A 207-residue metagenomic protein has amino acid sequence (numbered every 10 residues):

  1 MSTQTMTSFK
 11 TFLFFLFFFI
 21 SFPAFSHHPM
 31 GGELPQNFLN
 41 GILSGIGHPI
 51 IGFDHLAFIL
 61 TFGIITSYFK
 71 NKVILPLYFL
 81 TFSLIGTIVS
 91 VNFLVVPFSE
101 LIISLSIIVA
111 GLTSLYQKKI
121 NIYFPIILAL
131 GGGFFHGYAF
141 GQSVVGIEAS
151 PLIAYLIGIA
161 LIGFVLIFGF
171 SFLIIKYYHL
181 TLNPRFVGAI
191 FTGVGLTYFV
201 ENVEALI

Functional and structural regions predicted by a protein language model:
S2-I50, D54, V203-I207: Histidine-/acidic- and/or cysteine-rich, low-complexity loops and terminal segments associated with membrane
S26, G52-H55, I108, F134-H136 (+1 more regions): Divalent metal-coordination and catalytic microenvironments
G47, L56-T66, S114, P125-G133 (+1 more regions): Generic transmembrane alpha-helix signature in multi-pass membrane proteins, especially transporters/channels
H55-G63, S106-L115, A160-L173, V194: Hydrophobic cores of alpha-helical transmembrane segments in multi-pass inner/ER membrane proteins, independent
G63-E100, A149-K176: A small-residue-rich subset of transmembrane alpha-helices
V73-F82, E100-S106, I122-F134, G188: Cytoplasmic-side transmembrane-helix entry/capping segments in multi-pass membrane proteins
V89-E100, L115-I120, Q142-S150, E204-A205: Membrane-interface helix caps and helix-loop-helix hairpins in membrane proteins
N183-E204: Final/C-terminal transmembrane alpha-helix of multipass membrane proteins
